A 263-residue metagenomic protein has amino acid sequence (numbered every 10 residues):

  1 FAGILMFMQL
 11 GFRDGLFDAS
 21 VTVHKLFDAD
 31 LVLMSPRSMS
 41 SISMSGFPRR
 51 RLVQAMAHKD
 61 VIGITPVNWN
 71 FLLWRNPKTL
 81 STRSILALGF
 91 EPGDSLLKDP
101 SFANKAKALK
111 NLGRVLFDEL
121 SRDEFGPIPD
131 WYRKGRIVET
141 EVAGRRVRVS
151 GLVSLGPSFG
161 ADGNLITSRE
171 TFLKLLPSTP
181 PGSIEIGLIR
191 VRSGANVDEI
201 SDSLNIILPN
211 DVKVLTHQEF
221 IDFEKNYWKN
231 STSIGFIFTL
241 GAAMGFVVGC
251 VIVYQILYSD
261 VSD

Functional and structural regions predicted by a protein language model:
G3-L31, Y258: Alpha-helical transmembrane segments
H24, Q54-H58, L204-N205: Hydrophobic C-terminal alpha-helix "anchor/cap" residues
M34-V53: Short extracytoplasmic
G46-R50, Y132, N230-T232: Charged helix-capping and loop-helix junction motifs
R49-H58, I62-L116, E141-A143, I166-T171: The feature marks short, hydrophobic/small-residue-biased sequence motifs that occur predominantly
L97, F117-L215: Basic-flanked hydrophobic alpha-helices used for secretion and membrane insertion
V197-V251, S259-D263: Peri-transmembrane interface segments
